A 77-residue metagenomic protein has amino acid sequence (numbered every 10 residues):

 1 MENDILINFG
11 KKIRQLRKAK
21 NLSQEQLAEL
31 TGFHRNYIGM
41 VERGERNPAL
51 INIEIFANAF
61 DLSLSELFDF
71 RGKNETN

Functional and structural regions predicted by a protein language model:
K11-Q26, L30, I55: Short basic helix-loop element that most often maps to the first helix and adjoining turn of HTH DNA-binding modules
I13, L27-A28, I38-V41, L67: Conserved hydrophobic/aromatic packing and binding residues within compact polymer-binding modules
F33-R46: Recognition helix of helix-turn-helix/homeodomain-like DNA-binding domains that insert into the DNA major groove
R43, L62, G72: Short, conserved catalytic or interaction motifs in soluble domains
N52-E66: DNA major-groove recognition helix of helix-turn-helix/homeodomain DNA-binding modules
F68-N77: Short, charged recognition helix plus adjacent turn of helix-turn-helix-like nucleic-acid-binding domains
